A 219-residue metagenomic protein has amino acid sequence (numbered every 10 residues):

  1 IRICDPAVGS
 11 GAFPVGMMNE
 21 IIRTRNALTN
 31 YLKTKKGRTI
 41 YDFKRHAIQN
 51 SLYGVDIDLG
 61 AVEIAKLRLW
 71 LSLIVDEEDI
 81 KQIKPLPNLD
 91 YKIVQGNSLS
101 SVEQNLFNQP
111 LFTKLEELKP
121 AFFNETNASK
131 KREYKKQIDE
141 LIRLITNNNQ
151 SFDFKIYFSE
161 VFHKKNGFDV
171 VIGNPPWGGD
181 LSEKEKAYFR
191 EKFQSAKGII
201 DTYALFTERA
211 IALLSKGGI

Functional and structural regions predicted by a protein language model:
I1-I219: SAM-dependent methyltransferase catalytic region
